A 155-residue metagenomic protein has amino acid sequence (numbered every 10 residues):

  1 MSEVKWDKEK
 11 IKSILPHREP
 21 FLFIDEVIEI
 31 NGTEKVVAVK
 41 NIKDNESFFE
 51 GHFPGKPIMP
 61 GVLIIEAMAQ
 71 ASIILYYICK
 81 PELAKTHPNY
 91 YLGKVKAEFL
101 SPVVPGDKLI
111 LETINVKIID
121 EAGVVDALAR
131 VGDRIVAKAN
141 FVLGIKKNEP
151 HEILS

Functional and structural regions predicted by a protein language model:
M1-E29, S155: N-terminal leader/capping segments at the start of a protein or of a new domain
S2-K5, S72-I110, V136-G144: Hydrophobic beta-strand-centered segment that forms part of the acyl-chain substrate-binding groove
E3, V104-D107, N115-S155: HotDog/MaoC-like acyl-thioester-processing domains
K12, G55, E98-S101: Beta-strand-rich interaction surfaces with strong enrichment in secreted/lumenal proteins
E19-M59: Catalytic strand-loop segment that frames the active site of acyl-thioester-processing enzymes
F21-F23, L109-I110, G123: Hydrophobic core residues within well-ordered beta-strands of beta-rich domains
D25-I28, L100, E112-V116: Conserved positions in beta-strands of structured domains
E50-I74, Y91-L92: Compact, glycine-rich, soluble single-domain proteins
